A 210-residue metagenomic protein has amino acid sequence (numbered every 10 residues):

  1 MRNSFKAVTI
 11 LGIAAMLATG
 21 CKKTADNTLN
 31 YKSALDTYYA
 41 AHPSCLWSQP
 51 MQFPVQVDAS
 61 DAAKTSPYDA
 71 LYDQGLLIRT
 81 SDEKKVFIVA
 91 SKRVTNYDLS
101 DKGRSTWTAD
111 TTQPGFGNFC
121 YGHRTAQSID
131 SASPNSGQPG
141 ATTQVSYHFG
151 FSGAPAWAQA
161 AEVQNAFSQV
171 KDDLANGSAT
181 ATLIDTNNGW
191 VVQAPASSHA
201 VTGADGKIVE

Functional and structural regions predicted by a protein language model:
M1-T9: Bacterial N-terminal signal peptides that target proteins for export
L17-G20: C-terminal motif of bacterial Sec signal peptides marking the signal peptidase cleavage site
K22-N27: Bacterial lipoprotein signal-peptidase II cleavage site
L29, T37-A70: Post-signal-peptide N-terminal segment of Sec-exported extracytoplasmic proteins
A62-K84: Basic amphipathic alpha-helical segments that dock to polyanions
I78-Y121: Accessory beta->alpha helical hairpin/"wing" motif in late/C-terminal subdomains of nucleic-acid enzymes
S100, H148-D173: Short, cysteine-centered beta-strand-loop-beta hairpins and adjacent loop/turn segments enriched in charged/polar
Q144-G153, D172-V209: Short beta-strand edge/turn micro-motifs at domain boundaries
